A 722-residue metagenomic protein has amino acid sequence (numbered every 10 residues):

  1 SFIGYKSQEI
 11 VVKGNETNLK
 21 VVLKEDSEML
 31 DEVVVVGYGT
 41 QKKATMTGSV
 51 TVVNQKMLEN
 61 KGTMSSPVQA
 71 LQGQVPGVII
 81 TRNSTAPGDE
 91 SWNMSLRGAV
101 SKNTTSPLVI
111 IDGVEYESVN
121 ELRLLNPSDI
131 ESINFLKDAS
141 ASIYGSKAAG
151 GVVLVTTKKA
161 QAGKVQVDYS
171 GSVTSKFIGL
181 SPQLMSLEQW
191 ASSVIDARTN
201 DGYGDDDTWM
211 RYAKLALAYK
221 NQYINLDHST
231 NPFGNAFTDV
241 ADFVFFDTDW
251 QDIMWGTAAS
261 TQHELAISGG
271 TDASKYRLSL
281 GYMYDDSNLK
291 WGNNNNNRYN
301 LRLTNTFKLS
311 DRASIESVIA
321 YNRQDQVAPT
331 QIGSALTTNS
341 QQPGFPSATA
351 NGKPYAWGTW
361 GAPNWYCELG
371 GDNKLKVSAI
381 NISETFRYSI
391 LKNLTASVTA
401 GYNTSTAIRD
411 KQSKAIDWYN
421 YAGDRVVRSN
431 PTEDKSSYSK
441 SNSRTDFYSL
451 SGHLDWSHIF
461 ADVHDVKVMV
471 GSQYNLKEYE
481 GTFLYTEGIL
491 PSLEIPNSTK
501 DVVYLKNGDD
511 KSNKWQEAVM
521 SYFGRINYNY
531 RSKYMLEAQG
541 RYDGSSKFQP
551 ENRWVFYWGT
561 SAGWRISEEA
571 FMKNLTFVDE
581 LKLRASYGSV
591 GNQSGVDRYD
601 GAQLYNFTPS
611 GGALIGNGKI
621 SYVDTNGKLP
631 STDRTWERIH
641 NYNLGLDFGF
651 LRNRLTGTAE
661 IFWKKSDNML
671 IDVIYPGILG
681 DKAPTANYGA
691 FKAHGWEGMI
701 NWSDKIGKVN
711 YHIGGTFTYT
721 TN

Functional and structural regions predicted by a protein language model:
S1-R302, S314-E316, N381, W663 (+2 more regions): Short, small/polar-rich motifs associated with maturation and membrane association, primarily at protein termini
L58-K61, S106, T304-R323, T359-S413 (+1 more regions): Extracellular/periplasmic, surface-exposed regions of secreted and cell-surface proteins
L71, P76, S340-P346, N351 (+2 more regions): Proline-centered flexible-loop/turn and helix-kink motifs
G98, S334-A335, Q603, T718: Short, hinge-like loop/turn segments at secondary-structure boundaries
I130, L280-Y282, I416-P431, Y675-P676: A short glycine/small-residue-enriched secondary-structure motif
G179-S181, V327, I408: A short, polar/proline- and glycine-enriched secondary-structure boundary/capping micro-motif
D205, A218-Y223, H228, P232-N235 (+6 more regions): Acidic/polar loop-and-plug regions of large Gram-negative outer-membrane beta-barrel proteins
D239, W418-Y421, Y504, S545: Extracytoplasmic gating/loop element in the C-terminal half of outer-membrane beta-barrel translocons and assembly
